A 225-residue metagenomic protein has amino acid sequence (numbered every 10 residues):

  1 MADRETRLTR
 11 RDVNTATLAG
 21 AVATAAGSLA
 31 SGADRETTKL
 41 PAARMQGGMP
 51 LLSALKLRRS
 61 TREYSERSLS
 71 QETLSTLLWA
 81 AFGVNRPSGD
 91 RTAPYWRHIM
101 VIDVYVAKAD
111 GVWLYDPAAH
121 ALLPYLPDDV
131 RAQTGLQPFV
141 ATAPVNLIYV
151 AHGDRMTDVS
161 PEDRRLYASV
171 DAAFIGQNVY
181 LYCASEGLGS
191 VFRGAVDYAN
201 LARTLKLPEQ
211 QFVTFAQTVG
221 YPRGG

Functional and structural regions predicted by a protein language model:
M1-T9: N-terminal secretory signal peptides
T15-G20, A25, L29-A143: N-terminal amphipathic, basic helical "cap/leader" segment at the start of enzyme domains
A42-Q46, F212-G225: C-terminal helix-cap and adjacent tail motif
R58, L77, V104, V145-L201: Small-aliphatic-rich amphipathic alpha-helix that forms the alpha element of a beta-alpha
F82, A109-G111, V150-D154, P222: Solvent-exposed coil/turn segments that connect beta secondary-structure elements in extracytoplasmic/periplasmic
L201-A216: Short, electropositive alpha-helical surface patch
